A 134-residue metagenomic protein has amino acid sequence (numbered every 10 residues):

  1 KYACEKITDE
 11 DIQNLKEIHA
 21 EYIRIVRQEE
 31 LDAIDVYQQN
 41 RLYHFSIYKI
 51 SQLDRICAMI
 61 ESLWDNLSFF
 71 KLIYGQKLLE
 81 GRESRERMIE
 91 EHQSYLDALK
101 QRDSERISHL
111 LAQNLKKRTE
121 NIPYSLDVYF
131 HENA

Functional and structural regions predicted by a protein language model:
E5-Y74, E91-S94, R106-R118: Conserved amphipathic alpha-helical segments that form helical-bundle/coiled-coil interaction surfaces
L72-A134: C-terminal all-alpha effector/ligand-binding and dimerization domain of prokaryotic HTH-type transcriptional repressors
